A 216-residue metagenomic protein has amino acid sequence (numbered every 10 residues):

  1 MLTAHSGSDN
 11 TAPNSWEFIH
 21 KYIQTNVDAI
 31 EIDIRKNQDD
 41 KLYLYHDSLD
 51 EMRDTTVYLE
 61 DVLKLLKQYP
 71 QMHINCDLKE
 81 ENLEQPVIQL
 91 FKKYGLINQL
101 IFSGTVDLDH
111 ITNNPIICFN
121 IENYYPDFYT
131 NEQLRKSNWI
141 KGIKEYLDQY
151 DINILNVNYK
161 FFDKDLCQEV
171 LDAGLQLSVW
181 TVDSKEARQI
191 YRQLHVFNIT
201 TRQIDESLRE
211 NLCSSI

Functional and structural regions predicted by a protein language model:
M1-I216: Phosphate-group recognition and catalysis centered on beta-loop-alpha active-site segments
